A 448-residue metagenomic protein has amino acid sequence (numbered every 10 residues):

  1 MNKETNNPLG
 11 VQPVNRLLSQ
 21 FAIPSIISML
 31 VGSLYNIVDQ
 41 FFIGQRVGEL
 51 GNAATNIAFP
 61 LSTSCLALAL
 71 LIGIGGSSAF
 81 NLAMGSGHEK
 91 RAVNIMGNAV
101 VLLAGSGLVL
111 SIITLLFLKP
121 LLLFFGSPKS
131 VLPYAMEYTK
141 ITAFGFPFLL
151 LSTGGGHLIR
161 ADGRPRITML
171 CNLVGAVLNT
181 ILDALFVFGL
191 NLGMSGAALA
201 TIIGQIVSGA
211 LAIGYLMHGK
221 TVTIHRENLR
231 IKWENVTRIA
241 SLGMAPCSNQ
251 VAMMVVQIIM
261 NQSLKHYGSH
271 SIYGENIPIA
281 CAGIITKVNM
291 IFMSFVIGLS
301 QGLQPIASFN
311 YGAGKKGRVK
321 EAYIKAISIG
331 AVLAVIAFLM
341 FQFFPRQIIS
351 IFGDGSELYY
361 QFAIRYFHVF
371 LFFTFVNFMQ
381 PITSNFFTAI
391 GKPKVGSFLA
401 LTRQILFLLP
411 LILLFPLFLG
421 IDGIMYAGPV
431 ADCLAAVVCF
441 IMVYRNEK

Functional and structural regions predicted by a protein language model:
M1-A22, F80-P147, G189-M244, A307-F372 (+1 more regions): Short alpha-helical transmembrane segments in multi-pass integral membrane proteins
N15-L34, V38, L61-L68, F144 (+5 more regions): Residue-level signal for short hydrophobic patches within transmembrane helices of multi-pass membrane transporters
Q20-D39, I141, G175, G204-S208 (+3 more regions): Transmembrane helical elements of multi-pass membrane transporters/channels
V31, Y35, C65-A69, V109 (+13 more regions): Residue-level hotspots within pore-lining transmembrane alpha-helices of multi-pass secondary transporters
L34-A53, L122-K129, L185-L192, V251-I284 (+4 more regions): Helix-terminus/linker motif at the lipid-water interface of multi-pass membrane proteins
E49-P60, A135, T139, A198 (+2 more regions): Small-residue hotspots at the loop-to-helix junctions and early N-terminal turns of transmembrane alpha-helices
N52-I112, L149-T168, C281-P345, N377-G396: Small-residue-rich hydrophobic transmembrane alpha-helices
T142-R160, T168-A176, A197-A210, I297-S300 (+3 more regions): Short runs within selected transmembrane alpha-helices of multi-pass transporters and secretion channels
